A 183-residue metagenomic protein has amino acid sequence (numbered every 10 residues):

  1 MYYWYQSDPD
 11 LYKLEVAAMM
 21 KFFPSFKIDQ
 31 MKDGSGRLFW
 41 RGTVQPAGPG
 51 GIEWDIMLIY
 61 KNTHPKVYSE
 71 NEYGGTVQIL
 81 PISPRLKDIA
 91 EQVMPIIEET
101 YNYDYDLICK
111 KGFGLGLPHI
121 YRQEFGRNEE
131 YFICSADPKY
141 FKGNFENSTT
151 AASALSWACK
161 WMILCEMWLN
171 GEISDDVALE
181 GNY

Functional and structural regions predicted by a protein language model:
M1-Y183: UBC/E2-like fold recognition across ubiquitin and ubiquitin-like conjugation systems, capturing catalytically active
